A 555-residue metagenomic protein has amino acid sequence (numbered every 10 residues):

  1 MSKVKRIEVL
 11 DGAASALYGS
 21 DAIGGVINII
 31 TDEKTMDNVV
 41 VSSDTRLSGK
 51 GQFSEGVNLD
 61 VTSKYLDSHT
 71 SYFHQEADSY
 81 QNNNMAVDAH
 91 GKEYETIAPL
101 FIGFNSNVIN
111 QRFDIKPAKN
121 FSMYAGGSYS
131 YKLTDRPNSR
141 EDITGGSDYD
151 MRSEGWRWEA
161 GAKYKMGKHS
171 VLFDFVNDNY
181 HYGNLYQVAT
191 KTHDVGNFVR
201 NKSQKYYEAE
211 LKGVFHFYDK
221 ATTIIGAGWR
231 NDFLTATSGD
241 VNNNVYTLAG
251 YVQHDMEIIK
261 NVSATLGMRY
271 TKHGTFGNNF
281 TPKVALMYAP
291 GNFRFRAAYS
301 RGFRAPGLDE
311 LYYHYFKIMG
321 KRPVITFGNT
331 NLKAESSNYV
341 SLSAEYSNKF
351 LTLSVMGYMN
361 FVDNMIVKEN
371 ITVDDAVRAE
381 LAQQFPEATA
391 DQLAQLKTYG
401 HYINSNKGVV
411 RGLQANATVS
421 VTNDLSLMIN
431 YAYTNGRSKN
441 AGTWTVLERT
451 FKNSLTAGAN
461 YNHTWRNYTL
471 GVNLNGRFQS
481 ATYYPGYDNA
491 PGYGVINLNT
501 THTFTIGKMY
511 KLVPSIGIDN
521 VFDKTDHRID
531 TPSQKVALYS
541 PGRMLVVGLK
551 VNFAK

Functional and structural regions predicted by a protein language model:
M1, V9, L17, D21-T45 (+1 more regions): N-terminal periplasmic accessory domains that precede and gate Gram-negative outer-membrane beta-barrel machines
A16, M36-R46, D60-M151: Periplasmic-side early beta-strands and strand-to-turn transitions of outer-membrane beta-barrels
V41-L47, T70-E76, A125-Y129, F173-N177 (+10 more regions): Transmembrane beta-barrel strands of outer-membrane/channel proteins
D60-T62, L66, I102, D114-K116 (+4 more regions): Conserved C-terminal beta-signal and adjacent last beta-strands/turns of outer-membrane beta-barrel proteins
Y65-S68, N120-M123, L133, G167-F173 (+9 more regions): Repeated loop/turn-to-beta-strand initiation elements of outer-membrane beta-barrel proteins
N110, D114-K132, M151-F276, P282 (+3 more regions): Face-selective signature of the C-terminal outer-membrane beta-barrel domain
S147-G161, K165, A289, R294 (+5 more regions): Outer-membrane beta-barrel signature, preferentially recognizing the C-terminal barrel domain of Gram-negative
D219, I224, E257-V262, M359-F361 (+2 more regions): Gram-negative outer-membrane beta-barrel transporters
